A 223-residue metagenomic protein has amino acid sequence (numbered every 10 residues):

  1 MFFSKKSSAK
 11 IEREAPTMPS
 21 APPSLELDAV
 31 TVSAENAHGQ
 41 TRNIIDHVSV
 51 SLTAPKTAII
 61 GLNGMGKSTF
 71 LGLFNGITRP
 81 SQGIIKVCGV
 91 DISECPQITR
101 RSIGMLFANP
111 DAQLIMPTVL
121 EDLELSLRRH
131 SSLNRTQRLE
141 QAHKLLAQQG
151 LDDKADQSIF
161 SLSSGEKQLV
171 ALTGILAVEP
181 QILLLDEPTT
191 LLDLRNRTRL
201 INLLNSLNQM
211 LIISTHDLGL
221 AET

Functional and structural regions predicted by a protein language model:
F2-K5, E12, P19-S24, T31-H47: A short, flexible loop at the N-terminus of ABC-type nucleotide-binding domains that lies
N75: Helix-to-loop junction immediately C-terminal to a conserved catalytic motif
G83-E94, T99: Conserved ABC transporter NBD signature motif
R135-K154: Conserved ABC ATPase "signature" region
S158-L162, E166: Conserved ABC ATPase signature
L183-D186: Catalytic Walker B motif of ABC-type/P-loop ATPase nucleotide-binding domains
T215-H216: H-loop/switch region of ABC-family ATPase nucleotide-binding domains
